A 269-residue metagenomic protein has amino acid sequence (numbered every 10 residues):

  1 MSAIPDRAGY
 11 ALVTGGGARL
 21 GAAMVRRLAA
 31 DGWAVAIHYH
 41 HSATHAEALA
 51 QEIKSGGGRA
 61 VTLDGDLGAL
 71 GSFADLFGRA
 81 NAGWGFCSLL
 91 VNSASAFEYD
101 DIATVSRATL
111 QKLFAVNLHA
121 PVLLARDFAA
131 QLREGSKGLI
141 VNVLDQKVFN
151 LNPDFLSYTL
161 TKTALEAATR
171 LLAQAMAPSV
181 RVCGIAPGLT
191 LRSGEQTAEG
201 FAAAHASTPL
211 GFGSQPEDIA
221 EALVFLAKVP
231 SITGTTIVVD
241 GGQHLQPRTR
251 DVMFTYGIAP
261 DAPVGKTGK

Functional and structural regions predicted by a protein language model:
Y10, G17-R19: Conserved glycine-rich cofactor-binding loop
S93-Y99, G242: Conserved NAD(P)H cofactor-binding loop of Rossmann-fold oxidoreductase domains
D101-I102, T109-F114, A204: Substrate-binding pocket helix/loop in short-chain dehydrogenase/reductase
L139-A177, L189, Q243: Catalytic loop of short-chain dehydrogenase/reductase
E166, M176-T190, I232-V239: Conserved Rossmann-fold SDR core element
T208-I219: A conserved structural motif in NAD(P)-dependent oxidoreductases
E217-V239, H244-L245: C-terminal substrate-recognition "lid" of short-chain dehydrogenase/reductases
